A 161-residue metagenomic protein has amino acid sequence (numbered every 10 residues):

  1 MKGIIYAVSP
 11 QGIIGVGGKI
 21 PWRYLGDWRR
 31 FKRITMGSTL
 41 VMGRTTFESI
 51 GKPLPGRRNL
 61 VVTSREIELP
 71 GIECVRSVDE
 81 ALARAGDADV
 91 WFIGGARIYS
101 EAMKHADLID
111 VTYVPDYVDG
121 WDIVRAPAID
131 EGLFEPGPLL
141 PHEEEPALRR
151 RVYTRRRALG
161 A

Functional and structural regions predicted by a protein language model:
M1-A161: Enzymes that bind and transform nitrogen-containing heteroaromatic metabolites
